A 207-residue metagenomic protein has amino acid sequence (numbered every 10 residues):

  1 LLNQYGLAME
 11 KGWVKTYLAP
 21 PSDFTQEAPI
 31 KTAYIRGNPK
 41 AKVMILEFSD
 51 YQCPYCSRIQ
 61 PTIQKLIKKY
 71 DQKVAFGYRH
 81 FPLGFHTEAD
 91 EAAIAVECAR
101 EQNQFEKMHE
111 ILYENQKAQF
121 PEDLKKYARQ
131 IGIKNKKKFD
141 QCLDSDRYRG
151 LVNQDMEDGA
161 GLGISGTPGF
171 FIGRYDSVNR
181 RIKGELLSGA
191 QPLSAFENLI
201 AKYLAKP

Functional and structural regions predicted by a protein language model:
L1-D23: N-terminal targeting signals for export/organelle localization
L1-Y5, K126-P207: C-terminal cap of thioredoxin/glutaredoxin-like
A8, E114-A118, S145-R149: A short structural micro-motif
T25-K31, G150-N153: Short gly/ser/thr-rich secondary-structure transition/capping motifs
E27-V43, K68: A short beta-strand-turn-helix
I30-Y34, I63, M156-E157: A generic local structural motif
G37, L46, S188: Residue-level detector of conserved, well-ordered beta-strand and adjacent loop positions that form binding/recognition
M44-E47, Y51-K138, L162-S165, K202-Y203: Structural alpha/beta surface segment adjacent to cysteine/selenocysteine redox centers across thiol/disulfide enzymes
